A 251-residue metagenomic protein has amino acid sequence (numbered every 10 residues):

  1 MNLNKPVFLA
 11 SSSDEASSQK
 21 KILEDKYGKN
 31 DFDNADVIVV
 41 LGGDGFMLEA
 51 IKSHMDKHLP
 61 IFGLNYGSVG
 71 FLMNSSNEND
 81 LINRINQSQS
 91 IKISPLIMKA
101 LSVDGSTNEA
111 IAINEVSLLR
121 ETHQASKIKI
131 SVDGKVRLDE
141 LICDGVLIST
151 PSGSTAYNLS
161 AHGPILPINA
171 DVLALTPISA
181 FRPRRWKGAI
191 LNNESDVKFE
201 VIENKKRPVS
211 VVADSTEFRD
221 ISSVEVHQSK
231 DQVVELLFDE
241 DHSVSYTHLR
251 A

Functional and structural regions predicted by a protein language model:
M1-V37, L41, M47-S53, S76-K92 (+1 more regions): ATP/NTP phosphate-donor binding region
G43-F46, G67-V69, S152-T155: Short glycine-rich anion-binding loops that position phosphate/pyrophosphate groups of nucleotides and phosphorylated
H58-P60: Proline-centered loop/turn at the N-terminus of a beta-strand
V69-G145: Catalytic core of DAGKc-family lipid kinases
L147-P183: Gly/Ser/Thr-rich active-site loops/lids in small-molecule metabolic enzymes that frequently grip phosphoryl groups
K198-S223: A conserved acidic, glycine/proline-rich C-terminal tail/linker
K230-V244: Polybasic (Lys/Arg-rich)
T247-A251: Conserved small/polar residues in nucleotide/adenosyl-binding loops
